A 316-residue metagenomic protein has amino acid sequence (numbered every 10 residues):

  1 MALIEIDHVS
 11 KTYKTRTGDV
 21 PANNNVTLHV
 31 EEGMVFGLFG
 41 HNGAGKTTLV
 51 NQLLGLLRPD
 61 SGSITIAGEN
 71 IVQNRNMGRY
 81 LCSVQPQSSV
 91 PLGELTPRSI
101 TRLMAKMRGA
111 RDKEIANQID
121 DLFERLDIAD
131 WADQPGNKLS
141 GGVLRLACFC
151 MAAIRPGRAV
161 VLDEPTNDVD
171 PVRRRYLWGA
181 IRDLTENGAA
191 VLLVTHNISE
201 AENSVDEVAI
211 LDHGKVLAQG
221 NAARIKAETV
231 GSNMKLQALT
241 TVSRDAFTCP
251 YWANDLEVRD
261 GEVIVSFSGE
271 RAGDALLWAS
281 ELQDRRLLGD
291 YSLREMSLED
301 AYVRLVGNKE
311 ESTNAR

Functional and structural regions predicted by a protein language model:
H41-G45: Walker A (P-loop) phosphate-binding loop of ABC-type ATPase nucleotide-binding domains
G62-Q73, M77-G78: Conserved ABC transporter NBD signature motif
R102, K106, K113-W131: Conserved ABC ATPase "signature" region
P135-L139: Conserved ABC ATPase signature
V160-E164: Catalytic Walker B motif of ABC-type/P-loop ATPase nucleotide-binding domains
G179-S268: ABC transporter nucleotide-binding domain
